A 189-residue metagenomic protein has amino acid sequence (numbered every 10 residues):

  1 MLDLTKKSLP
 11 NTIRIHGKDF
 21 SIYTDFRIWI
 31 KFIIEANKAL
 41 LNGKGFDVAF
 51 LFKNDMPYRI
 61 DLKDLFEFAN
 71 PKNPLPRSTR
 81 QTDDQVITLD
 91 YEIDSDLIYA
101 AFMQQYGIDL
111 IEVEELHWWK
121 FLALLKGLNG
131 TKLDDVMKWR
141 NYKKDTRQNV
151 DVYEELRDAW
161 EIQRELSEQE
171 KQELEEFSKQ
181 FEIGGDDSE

Functional and structural regions predicted by a protein language model:
M1-S21, F26-I28, E35-A39, V48-E189: Charged interaction scaffolds used for protein-protein
